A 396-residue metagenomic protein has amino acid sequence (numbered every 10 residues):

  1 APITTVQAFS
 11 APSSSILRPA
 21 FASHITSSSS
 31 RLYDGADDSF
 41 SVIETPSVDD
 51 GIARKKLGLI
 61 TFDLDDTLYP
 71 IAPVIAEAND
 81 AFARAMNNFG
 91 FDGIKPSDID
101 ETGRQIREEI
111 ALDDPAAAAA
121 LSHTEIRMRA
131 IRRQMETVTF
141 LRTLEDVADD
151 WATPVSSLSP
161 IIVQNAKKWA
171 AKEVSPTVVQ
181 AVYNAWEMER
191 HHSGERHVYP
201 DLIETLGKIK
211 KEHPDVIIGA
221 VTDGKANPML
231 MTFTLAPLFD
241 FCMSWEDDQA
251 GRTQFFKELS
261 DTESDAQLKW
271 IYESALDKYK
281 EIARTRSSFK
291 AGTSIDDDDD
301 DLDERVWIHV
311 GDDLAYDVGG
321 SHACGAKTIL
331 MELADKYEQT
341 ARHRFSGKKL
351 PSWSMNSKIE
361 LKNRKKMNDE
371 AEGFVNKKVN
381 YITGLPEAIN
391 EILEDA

Functional and structural regions predicted by a protein language model:
A1-T5: Cleavable N-terminal signal peptides of Sec/SRP-targeted secreted and luminal proteins
F9-L57, I203, G207, P214 (+1 more regions): Asp-based, Mg2+/Mn2+-dependent phosphohydrolase catalytic module
D38-Q105: Active-site neighborhood of HAD-like aspartate-dependent phosphohydrolases
L59-F62, V179, Y183, W307-H309: Extended hydrophobic secondary-structure segments that form protein cores and membrane-embedded regions
F82-N87, R132-E136, E273-A283: Short, well-ordered amphipathic alpha-helices
R104-E187: A metal-dependent, Asp-based hydrolase signature
N184-R196: Surface-exposed cleft-lining segments at the edges of enzyme active sites
E195-T205: A short, well-structured juxtamembrane/interface segment
